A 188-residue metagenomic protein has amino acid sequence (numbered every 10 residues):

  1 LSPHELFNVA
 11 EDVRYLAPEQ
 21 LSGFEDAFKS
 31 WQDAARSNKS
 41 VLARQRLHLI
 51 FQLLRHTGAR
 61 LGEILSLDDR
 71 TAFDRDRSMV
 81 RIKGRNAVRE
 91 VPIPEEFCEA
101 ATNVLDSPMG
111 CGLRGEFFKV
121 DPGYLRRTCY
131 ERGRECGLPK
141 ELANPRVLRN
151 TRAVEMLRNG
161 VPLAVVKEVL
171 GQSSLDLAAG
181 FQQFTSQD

Functional and structural regions predicted by a protein language model:
L1-S30, I82: Flexible interdomain linker/hinge and immediately adjacent N-terminus of the catalytic tyrosine-recombinase domain
P18-R60: Basic, Lys/Arg- and aromatic-enriched nucleic-acid-binding interface segment
L21, A43-H48, P122, R126 (+1 more regions): Short, leucine-enriched amphipathic alpha-helices that occur as contiguous helical runs
L21, P94-K140: Active-site/catalytic core of tyrosine-dependent DNA strand-transfer enzymes
D33-S40, Y130-E168: Short, basic (Lys/Arg/His-rich) helix/loop patches that form interaction surfaces in the mid-to-C-terminal regions
L53-E63, N159-V161, Q172: A short, glycine-centered helix-capping/turn motif at helix boundaries that positions DNA-contacting or catalytic
T57, G62, S66-E99, S186: Conserved tyrosine-mediated DNA breakage-rejoining catalytic core shared by Y-recombinases
G84-R85, L170-D188: Catalytic-site neighborhood detector that most strongly recognizes the C-terminal catalytic loop/helix of tyrosine
